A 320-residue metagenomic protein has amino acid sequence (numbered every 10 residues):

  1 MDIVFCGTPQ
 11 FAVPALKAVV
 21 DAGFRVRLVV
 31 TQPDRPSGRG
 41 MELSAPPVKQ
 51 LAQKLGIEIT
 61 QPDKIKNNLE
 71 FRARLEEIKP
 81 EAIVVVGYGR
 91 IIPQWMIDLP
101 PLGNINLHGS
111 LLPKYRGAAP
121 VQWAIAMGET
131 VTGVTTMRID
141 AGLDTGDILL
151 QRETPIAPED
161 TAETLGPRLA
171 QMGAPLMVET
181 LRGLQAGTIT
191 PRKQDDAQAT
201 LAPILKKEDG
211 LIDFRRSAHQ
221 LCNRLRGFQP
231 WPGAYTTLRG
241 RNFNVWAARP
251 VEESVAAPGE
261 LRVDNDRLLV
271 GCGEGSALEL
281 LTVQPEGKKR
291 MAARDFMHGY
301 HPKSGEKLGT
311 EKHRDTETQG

Functional and structural regions predicted by a protein language model:
M1-P232, P285, P302, E306-D315: One-carbon transfer enzymes
D209, F214-G320: An anion-binding loop in the catalytic cleft
